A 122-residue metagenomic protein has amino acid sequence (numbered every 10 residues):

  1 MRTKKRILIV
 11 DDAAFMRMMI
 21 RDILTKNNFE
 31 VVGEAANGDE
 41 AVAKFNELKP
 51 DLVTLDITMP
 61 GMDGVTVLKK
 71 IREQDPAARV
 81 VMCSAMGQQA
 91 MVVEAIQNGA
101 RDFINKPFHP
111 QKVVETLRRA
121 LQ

Functional and structural regions predicted by a protein language model:
A14-G33: Two-component/phosphorelay signaling modules centered on CheY-like receiver
N37-E40, D63-T66: Acidic catalytic/metal-coordinating carboxylates
L48-T54: Active-site beta3 strand of CheY-like receiver
M59: Receiver (REC) domain active-site loop signature in two-component systems and cognate sites in sensor histidine kinases
M86-G87: Short, conserved "switch-loop" micro-motifs in signal-transduction and mechanochemical regulators
A90, F108-L117: C-terminal output helix
